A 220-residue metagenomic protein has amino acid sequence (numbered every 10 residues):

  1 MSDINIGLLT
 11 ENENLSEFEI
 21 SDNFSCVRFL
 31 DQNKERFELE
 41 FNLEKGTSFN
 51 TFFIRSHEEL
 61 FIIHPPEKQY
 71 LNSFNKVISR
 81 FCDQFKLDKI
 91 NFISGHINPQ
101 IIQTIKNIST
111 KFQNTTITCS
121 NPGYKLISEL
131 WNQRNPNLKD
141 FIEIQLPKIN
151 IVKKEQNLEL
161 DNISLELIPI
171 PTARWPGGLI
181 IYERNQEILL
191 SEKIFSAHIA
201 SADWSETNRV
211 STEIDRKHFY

Functional and structural regions predicted by a protein language model:
M1-N14: C-terminal regulatory/interaction regions
E17-F81, I180-E183, E187-S191: Conserved beta-strand hairpin/beta-sheet module of binuclear metal-dependent hydrolase folds, prominently
F18-D22, T116-G178: Metallo-beta-lactamase
F41, K76-I78, N107-S109, N132-R134 (+1 more regions): Short, glycine/charged-enriched secondary-structure capping and boundary segments
L60, S164-Y220: Metallo-beta-lactamase
F61-H64, N91-S94, E166-L167: Short catalytic-loop micro-motif centered on adjacent basic/acidic residues
K68-C119: Active-site metal-binding motif and surrounding structural segment of the metallo-beta-lactamase
Y70, I97-I102, Y124-I127, Q156 (+2 more regions): Active-site environment of divalent metal-dependent phosphoester hydrolases
